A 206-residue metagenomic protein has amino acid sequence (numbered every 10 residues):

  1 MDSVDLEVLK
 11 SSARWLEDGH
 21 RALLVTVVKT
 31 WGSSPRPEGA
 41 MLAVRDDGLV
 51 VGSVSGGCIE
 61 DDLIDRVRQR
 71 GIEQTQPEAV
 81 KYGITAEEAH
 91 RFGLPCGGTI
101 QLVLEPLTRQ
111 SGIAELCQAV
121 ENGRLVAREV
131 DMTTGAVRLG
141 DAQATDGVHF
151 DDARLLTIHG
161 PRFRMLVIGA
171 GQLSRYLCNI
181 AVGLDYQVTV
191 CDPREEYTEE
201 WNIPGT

Functional and structural regions predicted by a protein language model:
M1-T206: Segments forming oxygen-rich coordination pockets for charged ligands
